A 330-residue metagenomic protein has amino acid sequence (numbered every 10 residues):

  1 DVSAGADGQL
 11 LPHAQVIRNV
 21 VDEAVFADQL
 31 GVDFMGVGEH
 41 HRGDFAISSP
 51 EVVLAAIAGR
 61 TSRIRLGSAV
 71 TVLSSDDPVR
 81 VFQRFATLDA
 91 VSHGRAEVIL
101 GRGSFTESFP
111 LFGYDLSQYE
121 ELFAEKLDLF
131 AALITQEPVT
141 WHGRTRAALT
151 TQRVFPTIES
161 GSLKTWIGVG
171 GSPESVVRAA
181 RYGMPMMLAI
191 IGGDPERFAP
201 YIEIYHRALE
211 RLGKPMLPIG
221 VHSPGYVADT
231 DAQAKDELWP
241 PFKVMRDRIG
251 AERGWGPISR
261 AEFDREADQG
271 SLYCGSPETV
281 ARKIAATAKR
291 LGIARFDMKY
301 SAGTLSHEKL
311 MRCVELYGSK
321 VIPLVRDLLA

Functional and structural regions predicted by a protein language model:
D1-L11, F105-S108, A147-G161, R253-Q269 (+1 more regions): N-terminal small/glycine-rich loop or linker at the start of catalytic domains across soluble metabolic enzymes
D1-R65, G161-L163: N-terminal beta1-alpha1-beta2 module of alpha/beta enzyme domains
A4-R18, T71-V79, G161-G171, D268-P277: Active-site mouth loops of central-metabolism enzymes
L11, S74-M184, E196-A199, E203: Internal, glycine-rich beta/alpha segment that forms the wall or movable "lid" of small-molecule/cofactor binding
A27, G31, E39, I57 (+8 more regions): Conserved, mostly hydrophobic/aromatic
Q29, S117-V154, D194-A294, R326-A330: An alpha-helical appendage that flanks or caps ligand/catalytic pockets
F34-I57, V72, I190-G193, K299-L310: Glycine-rich, proline-tolerant flexible connector loops at the mouths of alpha/beta enzymes
D44, S48-S68, K126, E315-L329: Alpha-helix-loop-beta-strand connector modules within alpha/beta enzyme cores
